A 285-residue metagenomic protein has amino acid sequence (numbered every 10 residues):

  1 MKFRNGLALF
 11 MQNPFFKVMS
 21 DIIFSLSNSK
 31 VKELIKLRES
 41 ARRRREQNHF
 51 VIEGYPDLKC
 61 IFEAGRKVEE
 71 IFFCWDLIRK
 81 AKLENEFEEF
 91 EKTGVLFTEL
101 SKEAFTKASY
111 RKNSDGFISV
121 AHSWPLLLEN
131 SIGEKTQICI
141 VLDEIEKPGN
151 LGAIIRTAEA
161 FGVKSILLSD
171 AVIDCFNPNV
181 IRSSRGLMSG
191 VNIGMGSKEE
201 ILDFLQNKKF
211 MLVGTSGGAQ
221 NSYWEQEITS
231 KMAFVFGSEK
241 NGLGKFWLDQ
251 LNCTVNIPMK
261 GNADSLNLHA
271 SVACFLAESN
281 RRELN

Functional and structural regions predicted by a protein language model:
M1-V18: N-terminal amphipathic/basic-hydrophobic helices that include classical n-h-c signal peptides and signal-anchor
F16-R79, V172-I173: Boundary-proximal intrinsically disordered activation/regulatory segments immediately upstream of a helical core
G54, E146-I154, L266-S271: Amphipathic alpha-helical repeat scaffolds
A81-T93, W247: Short, aromatic/basic amphipathic alpha-helical patches
E89-K92, T98, E103, P125-A219: RNA substrate-binding interface of SAM-dependent RNA methyltransferases
S119, T157-F161, D170, C175-L187 (+1 more regions): Structured adenosyl-cofactor binding patch, chiefly the S-adenosyl-L-methionine
G214-A263: Active-site/ligand-binding-proximal alpha/beta "capping" segment
